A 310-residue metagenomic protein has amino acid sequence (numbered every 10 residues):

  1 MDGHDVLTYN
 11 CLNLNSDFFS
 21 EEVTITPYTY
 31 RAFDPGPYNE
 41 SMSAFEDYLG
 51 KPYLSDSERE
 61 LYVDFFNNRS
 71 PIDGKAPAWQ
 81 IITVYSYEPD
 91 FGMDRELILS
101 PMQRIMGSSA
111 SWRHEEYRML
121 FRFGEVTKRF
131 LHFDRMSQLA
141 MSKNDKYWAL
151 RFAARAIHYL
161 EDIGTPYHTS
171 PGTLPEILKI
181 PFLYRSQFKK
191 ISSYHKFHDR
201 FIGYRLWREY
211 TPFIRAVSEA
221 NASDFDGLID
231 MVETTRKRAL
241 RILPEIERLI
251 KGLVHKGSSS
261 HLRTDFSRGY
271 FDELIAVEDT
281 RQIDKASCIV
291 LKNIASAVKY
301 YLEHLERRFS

Functional and structural regions predicted by a protein language model:
M1-S142, R151, T169-S310: N-terminal, motif-rich segments that launch catalysis or mediate targeting to/interaction with membranes, typified by
A149-L160: Short alpha-helix carrying the canonical HExxH Zn2+-binding catalytic motif
L160-G172: Catalytic Zn2+-binding segment of zinc metalloproteases
